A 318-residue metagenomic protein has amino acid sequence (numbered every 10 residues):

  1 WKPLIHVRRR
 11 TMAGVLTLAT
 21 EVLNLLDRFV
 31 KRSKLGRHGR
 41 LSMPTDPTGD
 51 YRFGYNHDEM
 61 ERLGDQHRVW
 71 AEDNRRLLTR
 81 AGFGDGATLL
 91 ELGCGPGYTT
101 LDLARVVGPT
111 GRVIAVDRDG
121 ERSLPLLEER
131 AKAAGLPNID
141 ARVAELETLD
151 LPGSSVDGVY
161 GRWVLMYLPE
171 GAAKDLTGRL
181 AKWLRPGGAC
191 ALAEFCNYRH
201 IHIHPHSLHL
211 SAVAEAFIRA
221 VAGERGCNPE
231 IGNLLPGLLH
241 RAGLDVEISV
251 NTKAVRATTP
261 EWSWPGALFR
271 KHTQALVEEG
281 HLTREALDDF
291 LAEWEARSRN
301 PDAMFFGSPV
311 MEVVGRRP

Functional and structural regions predicted by a protein language model:
T48-A71: Class I SAM-dependent methyltransferase Rossmann-like catalytic core, especially the SAM/SAH-binding loop
R68-T88, D102: Conserved alpha-helix/loop element of class I SAM-dependent methyltransferases that forms part of the SAM/SAH-binding
L90, P96-L149, D175: Class I SAM-dependent methyltransferase SAM/SAH-binding core
L149-G158: A short acidic, Gly/Pro-enriched loop at the edge of an enzyme's catalytic core that lines a small-molecule cofactor
D157-A172: A short SAM/SAH-binding and catalytic strip from SAM-dependent methyltransferases
K174-A189: A short glycine-rich, Lys/Arg-flanked "PGG" loop and its adjoining helix->strand segment in the class I
A191-P260: Conserved catalytic/acceptor-binding region of the Class I
P229-E230, D245-P318: Conserved Class I S-adenosyl-L-methionine
